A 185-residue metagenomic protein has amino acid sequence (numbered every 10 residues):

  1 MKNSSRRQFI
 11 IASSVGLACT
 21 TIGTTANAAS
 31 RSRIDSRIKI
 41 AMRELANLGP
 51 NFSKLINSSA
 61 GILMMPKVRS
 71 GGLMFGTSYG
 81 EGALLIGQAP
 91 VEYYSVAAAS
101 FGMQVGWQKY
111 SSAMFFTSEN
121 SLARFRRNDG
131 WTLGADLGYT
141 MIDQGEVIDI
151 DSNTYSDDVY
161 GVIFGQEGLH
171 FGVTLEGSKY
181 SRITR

Functional and structural regions predicted by a protein language model:
M1-G16: N-terminal secretory signal peptides and thylakoid transit peptides that target proteins across membranes
G16-L17, Y180: Generic hydrophobic alpha-helical segments
A28-R185: Small-residue-enriched, tightly packed secondary-structure blocks
